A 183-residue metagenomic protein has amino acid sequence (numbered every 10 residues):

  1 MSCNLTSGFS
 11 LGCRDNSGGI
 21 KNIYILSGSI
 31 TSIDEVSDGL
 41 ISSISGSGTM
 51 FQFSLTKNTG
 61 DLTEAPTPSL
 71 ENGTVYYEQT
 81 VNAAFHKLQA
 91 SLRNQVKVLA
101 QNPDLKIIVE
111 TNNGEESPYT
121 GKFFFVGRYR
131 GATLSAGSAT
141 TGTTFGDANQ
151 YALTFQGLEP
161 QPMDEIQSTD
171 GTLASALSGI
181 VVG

Functional and structural regions predicted by a protein language model:
S2-N82, G131-G146: Solvent-exposed edge beta-strands and adjacent loop segments that serve as assembly or binding interfaces
G8, N16, G28, N58 (+7 more regions): Generic structural motif
K21-G28, V81-K87, P103-N113: Short, hydrophobic/proline-enriched secondary-structure or compact coil segments at domain edges
P68-S91, D147-Q161: Oligomerization/assembly interface segments of phage tail-like spikes and tubes
T80-F85, N113-S138: Short acidic, glycine/tyrosine-flanked loop/strand segments centered on an H-E-D-like triad
A90-V98, D164-Q167: Short, conserved charged micro-motifs
N94-V126: Short, acidic/charged, Gly/Pro-enriched secondary-structure junctions
R128-G183: Mixed-charge, glycine-accented linear interaction segment located at domain edges/termini
